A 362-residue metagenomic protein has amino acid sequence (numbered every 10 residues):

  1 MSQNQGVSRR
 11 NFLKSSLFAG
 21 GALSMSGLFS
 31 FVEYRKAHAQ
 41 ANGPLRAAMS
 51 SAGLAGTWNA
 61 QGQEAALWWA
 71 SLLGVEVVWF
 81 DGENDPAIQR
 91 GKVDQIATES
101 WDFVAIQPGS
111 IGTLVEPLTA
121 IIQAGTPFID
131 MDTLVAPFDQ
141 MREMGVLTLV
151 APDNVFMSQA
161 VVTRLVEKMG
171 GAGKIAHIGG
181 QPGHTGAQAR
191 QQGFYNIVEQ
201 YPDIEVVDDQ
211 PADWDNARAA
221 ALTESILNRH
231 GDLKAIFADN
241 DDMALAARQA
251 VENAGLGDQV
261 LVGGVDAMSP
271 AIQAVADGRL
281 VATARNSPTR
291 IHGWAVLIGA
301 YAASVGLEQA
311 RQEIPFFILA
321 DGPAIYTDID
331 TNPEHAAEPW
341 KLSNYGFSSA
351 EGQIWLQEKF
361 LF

Functional and structural regions predicted by a protein language model:
M1-N11, A19-K36: N-terminal secretory signal peptides
G43, I178, P182, W294-F362: Hinge/cleft segment of the Venus flytrap/periplasmic-binding protein
L45-W69, L73, V77-I96, W101 (+4 more regions): Extracytoplasmic "Venus flytrap"
W58-L73, M157-V161, T185-I204, R218 (+3 more regions): Short, solvent-exposed amphipathic alpha-helices that sit in or adjacent to ligand/effector-binding or catalytic
Q89, T148-I175, A219-A220, A267-A271 (+1 more regions): Hydrophobic alpha-helical segments within soluble ligand-binding/sensing domains
V104, P108-Q123, F194, D208 (+1 more regions): Hydrophobic alpha-helical
E116-F156, E167, S269-A274, L280-V281: Flexible loop/hinge segments that line or gate small-molecule binding clefts
D258, G263-A324: Flexible loop/turn connectors
